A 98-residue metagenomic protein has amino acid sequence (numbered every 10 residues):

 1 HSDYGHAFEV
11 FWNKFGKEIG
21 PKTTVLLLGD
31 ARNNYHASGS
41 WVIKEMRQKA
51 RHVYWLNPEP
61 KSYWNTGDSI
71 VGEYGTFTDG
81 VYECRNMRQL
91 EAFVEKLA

Functional and structural regions predicted by a protein language model:
H1-T23, E59-P60, N65-T66: Von Willebrand factor
T23-N34, D79: DG-centered beta-turn motif at the end of beta-strands
L27-L28, G39, H52-L56: Short, local alpha-helical segments
N34-Y35, S62: Catalytic P-loop NTPase motifs of RecA-like helicase/translocase cores
Y35-A37, A92-F93: Extracytoplasmic/secreted cell-surface and envelope-processing proteins
S38-K44: Charged helix-capping and loop-helix junction motifs
K44-A98: Von Willebrand factor type A / integrin I
